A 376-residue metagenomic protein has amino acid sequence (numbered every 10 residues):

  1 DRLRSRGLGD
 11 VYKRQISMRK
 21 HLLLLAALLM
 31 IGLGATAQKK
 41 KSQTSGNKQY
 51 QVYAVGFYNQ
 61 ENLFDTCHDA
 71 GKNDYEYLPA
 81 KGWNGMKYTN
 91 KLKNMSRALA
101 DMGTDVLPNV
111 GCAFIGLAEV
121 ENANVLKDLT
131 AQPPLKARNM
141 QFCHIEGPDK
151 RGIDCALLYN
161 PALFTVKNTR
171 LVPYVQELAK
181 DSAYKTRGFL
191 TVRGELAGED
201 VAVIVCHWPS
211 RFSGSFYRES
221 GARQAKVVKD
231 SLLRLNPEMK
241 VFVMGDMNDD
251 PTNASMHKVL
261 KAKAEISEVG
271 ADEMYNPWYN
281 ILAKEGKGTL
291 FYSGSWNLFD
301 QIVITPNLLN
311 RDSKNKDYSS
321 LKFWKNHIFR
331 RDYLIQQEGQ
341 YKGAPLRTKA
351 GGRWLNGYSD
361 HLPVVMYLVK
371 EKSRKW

Functional and structural regions predicted by a protein language model:
D1-Q15: Single conserved hydrophobic/aromatic residue that forms the stacking wall/gate of nucleotide- or nucleobase-binding
L23, A27-A35: Hydrophobic h-region of N-terminal signal peptides that target proteins for export in Gram-negative bacteria
A37-P133, C143-I153, R223, R331 (+2 more regions): N-terminal, active-site-proximal structural segment of metallo-dependent hydrolase catalytic domains
Q38-N47, D230-V241, D249-W376: Metal-dependent phosphoester-hydrolase catalytic domains
N47-V55, F64-C67, A162-T165, Y184-H207 (+1 more regions): Beta-strand-turn-beta hairpins that frame and shape the catalytic cleft of phosphate-ester-processing enzymes
Y58-Q60, K91, M95, L99-L126 (+6 more regions): Active-site beta-strand/loop signature of hydrolases that rely on acidic residues for catalysis
Q60-F64, V120-N124, G147-R151, L163-T165 (+5 more regions): Solvent-exposed loop/turn segments at secondary-structure junctions within structured extracellular/periplasmic domains
V120-D200: Structured beta-strand-rich core segments of catalytic domains in phosphoester-bond hydrolases
